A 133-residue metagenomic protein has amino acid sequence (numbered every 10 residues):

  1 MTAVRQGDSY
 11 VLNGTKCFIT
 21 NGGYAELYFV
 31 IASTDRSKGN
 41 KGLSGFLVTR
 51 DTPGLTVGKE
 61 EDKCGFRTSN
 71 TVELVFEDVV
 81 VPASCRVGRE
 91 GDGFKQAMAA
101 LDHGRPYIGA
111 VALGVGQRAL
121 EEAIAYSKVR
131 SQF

Functional and structural regions predicted by a protein language model:
A3-V4: A structural signal for short hydrophobic beta-strand segments in well-ordered beta-sheet cores
S9, N13-V57: A short core secondary-structure module
L55-F133: Glycine-rich beta->alpha junctions and the first turn(s) of the following alpha-helix
